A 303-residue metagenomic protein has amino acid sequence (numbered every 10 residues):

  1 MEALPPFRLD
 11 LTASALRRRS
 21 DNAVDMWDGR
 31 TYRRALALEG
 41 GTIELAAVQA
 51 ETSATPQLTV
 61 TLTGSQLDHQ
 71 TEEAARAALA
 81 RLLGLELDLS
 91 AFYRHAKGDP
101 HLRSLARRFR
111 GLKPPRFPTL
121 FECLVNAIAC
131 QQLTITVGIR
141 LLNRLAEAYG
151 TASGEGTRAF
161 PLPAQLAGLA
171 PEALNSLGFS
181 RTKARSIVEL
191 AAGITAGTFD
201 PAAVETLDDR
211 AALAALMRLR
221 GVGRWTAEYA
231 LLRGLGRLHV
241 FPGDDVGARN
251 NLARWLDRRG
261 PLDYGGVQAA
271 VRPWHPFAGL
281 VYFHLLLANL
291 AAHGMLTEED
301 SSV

Functional and structural regions predicted by a protein language model:
M1-V303: HhH-family (HhH-GPD) DNA N-glycosylase catalytic core used in base-excision repair
